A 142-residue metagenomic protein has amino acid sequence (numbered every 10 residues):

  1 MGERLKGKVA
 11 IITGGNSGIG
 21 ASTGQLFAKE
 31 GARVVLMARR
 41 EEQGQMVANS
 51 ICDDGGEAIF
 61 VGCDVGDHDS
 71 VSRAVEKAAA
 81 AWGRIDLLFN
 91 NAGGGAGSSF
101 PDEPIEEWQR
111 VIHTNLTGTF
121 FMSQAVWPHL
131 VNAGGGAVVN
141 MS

Functional and structural regions predicted by a protein language model:
K8, G56-E57, R84-I85, L130-S142: Active-site loop of short-chain dehydrogenase/reductase
V9, N16-S17, R40: Conserved glycine-rich cofactor-binding loop
E30-M46: Conserved glycine-rich Rossmann-like NAD(P)H-binding loop of the short-chain dehydrogenase/reductase
E41, G62-A74, I105: The beta1-alpha1 cofactor-binding region of Rossmann-like NAD(H)/NADP(H)-dependent oxidoreductases
N91-A96: Conserved NAD(P)H cofactor-binding loop of Rossmann-fold oxidoreductase domains
S99-F100, E107-I112: Substrate-binding pocket helix/loop in short-chain dehydrogenase/reductase
S123-Q124: A short, exposed helix-loop element centered on a Lys and neighboring polar residues
